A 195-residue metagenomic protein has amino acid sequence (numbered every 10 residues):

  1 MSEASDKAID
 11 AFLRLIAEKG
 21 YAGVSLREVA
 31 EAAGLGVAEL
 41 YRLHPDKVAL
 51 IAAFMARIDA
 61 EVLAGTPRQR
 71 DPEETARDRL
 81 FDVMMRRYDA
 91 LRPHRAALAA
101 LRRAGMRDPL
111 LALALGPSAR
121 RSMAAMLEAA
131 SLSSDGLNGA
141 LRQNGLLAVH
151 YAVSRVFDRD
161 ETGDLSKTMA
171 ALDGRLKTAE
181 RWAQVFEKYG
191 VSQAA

Functional and structural regions predicted by a protein language model:
M1-A8: Short, Lys/Arg-enriched anionic-surface-contact patches
K7, L15-A53, R57: Helix-turn-helix
A11-L15, A90: Short amphipathic alpha-helical elements of helix-turn-helix/winged-helix folds
E28, D82, A100, L141-A152 (+1 more regions): Amphipathic alpha-helical interaction segments
K47, F54, I58, V62 (+5 more regions): Hydrophobic/aromatic residues within well-ordered alpha-helical segments
A53, P67-A100, R107, P117-S118: Hydrophobic alpha-helical connector segments
P109-L132, A140-Y151, A170: Amphipathic alpha-helical packing segments from all-alpha helical-bundle domains
E128, R159-A195: C-terminal peripheral helix-coil segments that are non-catalytic and often amphipathic
